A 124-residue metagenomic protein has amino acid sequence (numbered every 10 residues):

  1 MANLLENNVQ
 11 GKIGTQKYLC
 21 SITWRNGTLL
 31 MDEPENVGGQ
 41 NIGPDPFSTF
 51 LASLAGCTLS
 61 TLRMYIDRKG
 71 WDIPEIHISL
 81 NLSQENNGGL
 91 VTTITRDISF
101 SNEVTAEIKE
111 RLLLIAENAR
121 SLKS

Functional and structural regions predicted by a protein language model:
M1-A52, R63-S124: Extended beta-strand/beta-hairpin segments
L54-T58: Alpha-helical metal-binding/catalytic segments enriched in His/Glu/Asp
